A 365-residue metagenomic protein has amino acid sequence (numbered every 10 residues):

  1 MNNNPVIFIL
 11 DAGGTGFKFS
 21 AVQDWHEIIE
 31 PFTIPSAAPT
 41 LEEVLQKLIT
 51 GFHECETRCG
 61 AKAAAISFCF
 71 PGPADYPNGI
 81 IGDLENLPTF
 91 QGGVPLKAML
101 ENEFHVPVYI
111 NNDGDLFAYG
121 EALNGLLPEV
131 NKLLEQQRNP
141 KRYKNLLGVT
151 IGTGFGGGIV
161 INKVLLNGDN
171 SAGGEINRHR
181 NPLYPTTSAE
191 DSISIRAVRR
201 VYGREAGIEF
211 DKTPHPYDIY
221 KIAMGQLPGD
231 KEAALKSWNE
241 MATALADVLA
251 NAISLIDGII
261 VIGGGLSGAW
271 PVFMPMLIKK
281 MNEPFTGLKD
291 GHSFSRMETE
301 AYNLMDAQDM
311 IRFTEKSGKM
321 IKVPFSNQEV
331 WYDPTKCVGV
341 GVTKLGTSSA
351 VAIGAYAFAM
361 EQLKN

Functional and structural regions predicted by a protein language model:
M1-A64, Y76-N78, N102-V106, L133-N139 (+1 more regions): ATP-binding/phosphotransfer module of carbohydrate and carboxylate kinases, centering on a glycine-rich
I66-C69, P73-T187, S192, S348-N365: Phosphate-binding/catalytic loop of phosphoryl-transfer enzymes
